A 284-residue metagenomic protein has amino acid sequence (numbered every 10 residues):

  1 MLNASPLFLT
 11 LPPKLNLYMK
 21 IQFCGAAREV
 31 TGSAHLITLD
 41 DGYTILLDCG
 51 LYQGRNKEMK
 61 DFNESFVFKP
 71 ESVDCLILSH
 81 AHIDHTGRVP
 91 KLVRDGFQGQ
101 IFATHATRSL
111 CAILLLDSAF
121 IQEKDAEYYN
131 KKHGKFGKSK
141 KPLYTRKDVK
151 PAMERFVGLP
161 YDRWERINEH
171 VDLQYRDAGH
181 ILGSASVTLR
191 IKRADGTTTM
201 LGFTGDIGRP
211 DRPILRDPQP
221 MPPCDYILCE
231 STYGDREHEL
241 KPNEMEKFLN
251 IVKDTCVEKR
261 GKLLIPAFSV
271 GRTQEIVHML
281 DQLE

Functional and structural regions predicted by a protein language model:
L7-Y18: Short, Lys/Arg-enriched N-terminal segments with co-localized hydrophobic residues within the first ~10-30 amino acids
M19, C24, L36-D41, L159-Q219: Catalytic core of the metallo-beta-lactamase
I21, D48, H80-A81, C111 (+4 more regions): Divalent metal-coordination and catalytic microenvironments
A27-E29, L39-G99, A103-T107, L114-E154 (+1 more regions): Pre-active-site segment of Zn-dependent metallo-hydrolases
R28, H82-D84, I181-L182, F268-E275: Gly/Ser/Thr-rich loops at beta-strand to alpha-helix junctions that form or flank small-molecule/cofactor-binding
S186, I207-E284: Cap/insert and terminal regions of metallo-dependent hydrolase folds
